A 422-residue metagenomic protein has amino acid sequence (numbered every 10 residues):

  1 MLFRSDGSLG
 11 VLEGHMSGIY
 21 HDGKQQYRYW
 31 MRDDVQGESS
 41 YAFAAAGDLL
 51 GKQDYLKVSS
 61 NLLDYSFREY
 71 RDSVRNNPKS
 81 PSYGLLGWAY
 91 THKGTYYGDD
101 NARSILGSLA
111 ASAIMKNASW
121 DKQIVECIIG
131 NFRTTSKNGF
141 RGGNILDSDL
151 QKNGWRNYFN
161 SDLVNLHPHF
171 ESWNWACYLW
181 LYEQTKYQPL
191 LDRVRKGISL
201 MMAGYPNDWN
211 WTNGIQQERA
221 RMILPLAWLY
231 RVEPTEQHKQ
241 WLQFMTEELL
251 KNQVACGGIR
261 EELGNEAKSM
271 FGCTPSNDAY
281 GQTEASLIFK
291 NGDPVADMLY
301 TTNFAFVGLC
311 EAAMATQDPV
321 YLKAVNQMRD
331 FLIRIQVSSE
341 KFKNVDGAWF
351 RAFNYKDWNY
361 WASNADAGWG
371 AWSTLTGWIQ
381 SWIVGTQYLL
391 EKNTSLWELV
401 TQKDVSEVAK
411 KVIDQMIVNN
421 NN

Functional and structural regions predicted by a protein language model:
M1-F3, G51-E69, M115-K137, T185-G204 (+3 more regions): Extended, well-ordered alpha-helical scaffold segments
M1-V35, D54-W88, V125-K152, C256 (+5 more regions): Low-complexity, Ser/Thr/Pro/Gly-enriched N-terminal "stalk/linker" regions
S5-Q25, R103, L190-M202, Q237-D297 (+3 more regions): Extended glycan-interaction surfaces of carbohydrate-active proteins
I19-Q36, L86-S104, G154-E171, M202-V232 (+3 more regions): Solvent-exposed loop and edge beta-strand segments that line ligand/cofactor-binding and catalytic clefts
G37-Q53, R103-W120, S172-Q188, R221-E236 (+4 more regions): Well-ordered alpha-helical scaffold segments within catalytic/enzyme domains
N76, I259-L263, S269-S276, V325-N422: CBM-like carbohydrate-recognition segments
N77, P81-E126, W175, I215: Acidic/aromatic-lined carbohydrate-recognition and catalytic surfaces of CAZymes acting on diverse glycans
A113, A118, V125-Y187, M201-A203 (+7 more regions): Active-site lining segments of carbohydrate-active enzymes
